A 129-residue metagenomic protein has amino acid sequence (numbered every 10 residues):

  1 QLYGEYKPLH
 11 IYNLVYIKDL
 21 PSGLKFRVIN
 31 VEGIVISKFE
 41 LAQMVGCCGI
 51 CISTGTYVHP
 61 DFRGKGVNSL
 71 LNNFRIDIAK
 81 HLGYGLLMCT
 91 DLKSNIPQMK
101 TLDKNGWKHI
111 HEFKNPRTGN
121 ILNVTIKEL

Functional and structural regions predicted by a protein language model:
Q1-L9, P21-S22: A short, well-structured alpha-helix characteristic of acyl/acetyltransferase catalytic modules
V15-F26, N30-V31, S37-I50, T56: A conserved beta-strand-loop-helix scaffold within acyl/acetyltransferase catalytic domains
G55-G64, D91-K93: A short, internal acetyl-CoA/4′-phosphopantetheine-binding micro-motif in the GNAT/acyltransferase core
V58, G64-D77, K104: Conserved acetyl-CoA-binding loop-helix of GNAT-fold acetyltransferases
A79-D91: Conserved GNAT acetyl-CoA-binding A-motif
C89-M99, P116-R117: Conserved beta-strand-loop-alpha-helix junction that forms the acyl-donor binding cleft
D103-H111: Conserved acetyl-CoA-binding loop of GNAT-fold acetyltransferases
K114-L129: C-terminal "cap" of GNAT-fold acetyltransferases
